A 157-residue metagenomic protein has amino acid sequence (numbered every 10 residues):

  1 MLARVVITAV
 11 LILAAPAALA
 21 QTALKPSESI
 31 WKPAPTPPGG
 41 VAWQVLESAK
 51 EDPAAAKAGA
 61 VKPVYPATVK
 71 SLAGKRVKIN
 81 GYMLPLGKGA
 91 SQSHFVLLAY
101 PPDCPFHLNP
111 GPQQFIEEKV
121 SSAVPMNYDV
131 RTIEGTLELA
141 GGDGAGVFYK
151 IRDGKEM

Functional and structural regions predicted by a protein language model:
M1-I7: Bacterial N-terminal signal peptides that target proteins for export
A20-M157: OB-fold and OB-like single-stranded nucleic-acid-recognition modules and their adjacent interaction interfaces
